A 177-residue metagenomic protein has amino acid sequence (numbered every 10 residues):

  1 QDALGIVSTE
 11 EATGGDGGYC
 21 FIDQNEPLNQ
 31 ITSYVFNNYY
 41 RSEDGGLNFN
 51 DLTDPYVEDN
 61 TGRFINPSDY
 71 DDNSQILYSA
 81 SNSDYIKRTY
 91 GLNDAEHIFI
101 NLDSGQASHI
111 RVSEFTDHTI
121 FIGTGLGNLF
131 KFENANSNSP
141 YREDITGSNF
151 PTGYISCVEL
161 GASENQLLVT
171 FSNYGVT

Functional and structural regions predicted by a protein language model:
Q1-T177: Beta-propeller blade termini and top-face loops
